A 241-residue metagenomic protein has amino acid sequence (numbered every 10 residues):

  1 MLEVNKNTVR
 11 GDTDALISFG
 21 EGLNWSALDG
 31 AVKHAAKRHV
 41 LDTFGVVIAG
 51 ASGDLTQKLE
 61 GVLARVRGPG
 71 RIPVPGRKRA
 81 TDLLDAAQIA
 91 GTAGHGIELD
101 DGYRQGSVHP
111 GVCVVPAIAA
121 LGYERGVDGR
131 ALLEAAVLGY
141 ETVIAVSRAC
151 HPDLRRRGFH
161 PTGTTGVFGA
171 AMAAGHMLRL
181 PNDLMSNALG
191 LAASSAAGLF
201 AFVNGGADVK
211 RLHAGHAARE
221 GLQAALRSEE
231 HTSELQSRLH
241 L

Functional and structural regions predicted by a protein language model:
M1-E229, S233, R238: N-terminal core-entry segment
